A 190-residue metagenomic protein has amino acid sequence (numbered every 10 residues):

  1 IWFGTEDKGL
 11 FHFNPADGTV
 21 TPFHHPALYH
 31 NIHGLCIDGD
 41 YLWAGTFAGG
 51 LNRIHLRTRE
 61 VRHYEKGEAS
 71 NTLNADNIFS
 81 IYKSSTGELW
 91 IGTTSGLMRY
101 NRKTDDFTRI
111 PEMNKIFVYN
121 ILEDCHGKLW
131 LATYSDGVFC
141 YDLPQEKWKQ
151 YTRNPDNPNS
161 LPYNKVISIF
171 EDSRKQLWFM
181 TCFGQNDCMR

Functional and structural regions predicted by a protein language model:
I1-R190: Carboxylate-rich, polar loop motifs that coordinate divalent cations or form catalytic acidic clusters
